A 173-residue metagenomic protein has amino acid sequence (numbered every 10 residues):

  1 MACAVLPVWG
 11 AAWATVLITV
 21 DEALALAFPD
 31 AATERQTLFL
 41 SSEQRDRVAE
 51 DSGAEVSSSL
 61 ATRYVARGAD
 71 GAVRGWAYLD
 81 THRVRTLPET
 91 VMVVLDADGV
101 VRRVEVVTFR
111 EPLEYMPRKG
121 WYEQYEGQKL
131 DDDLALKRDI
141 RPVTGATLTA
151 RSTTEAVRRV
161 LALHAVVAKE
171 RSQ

Functional and structural regions predicted by a protein language model:
M1-G10: Bacterial N-terminal signal peptides
A12-V143, T147-R151, E155-Q173: Flexible, solvent-exposed loop/hinge segments and secondary-structure transition points
